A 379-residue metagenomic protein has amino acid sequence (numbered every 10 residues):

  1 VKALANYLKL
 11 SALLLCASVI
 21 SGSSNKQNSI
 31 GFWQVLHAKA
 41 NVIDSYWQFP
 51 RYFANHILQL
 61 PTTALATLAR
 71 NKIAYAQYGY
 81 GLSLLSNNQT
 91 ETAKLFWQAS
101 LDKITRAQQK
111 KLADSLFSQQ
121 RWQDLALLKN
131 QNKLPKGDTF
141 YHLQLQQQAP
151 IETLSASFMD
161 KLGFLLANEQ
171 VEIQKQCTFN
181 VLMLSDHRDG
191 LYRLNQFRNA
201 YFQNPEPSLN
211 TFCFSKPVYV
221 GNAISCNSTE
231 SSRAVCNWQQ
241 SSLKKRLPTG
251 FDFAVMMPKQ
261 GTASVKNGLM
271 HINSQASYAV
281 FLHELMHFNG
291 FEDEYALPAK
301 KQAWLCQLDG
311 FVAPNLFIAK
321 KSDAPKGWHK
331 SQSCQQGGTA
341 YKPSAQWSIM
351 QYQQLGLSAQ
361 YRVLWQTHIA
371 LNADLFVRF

Functional and structural regions predicted by a protein language model:
K2-L60, A74-Q77, L84, A340-F379: Pan-zinc metallopeptidase signature
G31-D160: Alpha-helical protein-protein interaction scaffolds
Y80, K110-N130, K136-K244: Propeptide-to-catalytic entry region of secreted or membrane-anchored zinc metalloproteases
L101-A107, K111-S118, K133, K301-F379: Metalloprotease/metallohydrolase-associated module, dominated by Zn2+-dependent proteases
Q174-K175, R246-G250, A263-S264, Q332-Q335 (+1 more regions): Extracellular/periplasmic catalytic domains that process cell-envelope and extracellular macromolecules
V181-L184, T249-K259, S348-Y352: Short, hydrophobic/proline-enriched secondary-structure or compact coil segments at domain edges
T262-L282: Short pre-active-site segment immediately N-terminal to the catalytic Zn-binding motif
E284-K301: Catalytic Zn2+-binding segment of zinc metalloproteases
